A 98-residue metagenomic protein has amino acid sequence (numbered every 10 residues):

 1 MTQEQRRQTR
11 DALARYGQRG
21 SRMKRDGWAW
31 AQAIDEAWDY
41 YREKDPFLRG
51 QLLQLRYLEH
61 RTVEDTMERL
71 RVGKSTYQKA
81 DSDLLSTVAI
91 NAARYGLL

Functional and structural regions predicted by a protein language model:
M1-E43, I90-L98: N-terminal interaction/assembly modules
R6-R10, R49, R56, K79: Basic side chains
W30-I34, L48-R49, A80, L84: Amphipathic alpha-helical interface surfaces
A33-E36, L52, D65: Generic beta-strand or strand-like secondary-structure segments
E43-R61: Short amphipathic alpha helix immediately N-terminal
Q54-L58, R71, S82: Short amphipathic alpha-helical surface patches that mediate protein-protein
E59-T76: Helix-turn-helix DNA-binding module
Y77-N91, Y95: DNA major-groove recognition helices of helix-turn-helix
